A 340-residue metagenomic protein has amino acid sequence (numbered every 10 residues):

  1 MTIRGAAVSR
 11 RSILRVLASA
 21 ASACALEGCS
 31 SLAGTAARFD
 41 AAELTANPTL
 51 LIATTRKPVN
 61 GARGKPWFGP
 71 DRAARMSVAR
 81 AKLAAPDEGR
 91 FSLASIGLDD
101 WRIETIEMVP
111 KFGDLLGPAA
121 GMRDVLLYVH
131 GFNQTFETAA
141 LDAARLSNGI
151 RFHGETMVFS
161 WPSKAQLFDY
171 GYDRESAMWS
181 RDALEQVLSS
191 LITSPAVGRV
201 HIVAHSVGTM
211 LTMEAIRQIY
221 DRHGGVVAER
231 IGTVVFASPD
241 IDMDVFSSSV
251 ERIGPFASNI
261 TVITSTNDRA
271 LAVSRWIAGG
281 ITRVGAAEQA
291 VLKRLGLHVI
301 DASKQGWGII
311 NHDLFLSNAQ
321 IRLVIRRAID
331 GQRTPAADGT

Functional and structural regions predicted by a protein language model:
M1-S12, V16-E27: N-terminal secretory signal peptides
S30, G34-G121, A140-A144, N148-R199 (+2 more regions): Lipolytic serine-hydrolase domain surface
D124: Alpha/beta-hydrolase fold active-site loops
V129-G131: The conserved beta1-alpha1 loop
T135-E137: Short substrate-entry loop that stabilizes the transition state in hydrolases
A204, G208, T212: Gly/Ala-rich beta-loop-alpha elbow adjacent to hydrolase catalytic centers
